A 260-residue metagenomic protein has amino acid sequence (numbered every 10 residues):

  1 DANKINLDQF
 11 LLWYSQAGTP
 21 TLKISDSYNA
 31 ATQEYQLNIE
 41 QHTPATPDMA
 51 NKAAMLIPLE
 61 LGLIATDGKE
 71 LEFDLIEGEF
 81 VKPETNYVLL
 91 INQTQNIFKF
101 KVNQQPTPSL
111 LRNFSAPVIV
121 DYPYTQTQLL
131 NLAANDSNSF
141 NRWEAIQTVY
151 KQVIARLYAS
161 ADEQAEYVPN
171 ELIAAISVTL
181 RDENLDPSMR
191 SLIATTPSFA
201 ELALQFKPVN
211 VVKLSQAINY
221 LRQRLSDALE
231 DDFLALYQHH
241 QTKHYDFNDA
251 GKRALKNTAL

Functional and structural regions predicted by a protein language model:
D1-Q36, A155-S177: Amphipathic alpha-helical substructures
A2-N3, L11-W13, A17, D48-A53 (+5 more regions): Generic structural signal for short, flexible, solvent-exposed coil/loop and linker residues
N6-L7, T19-L110, E230: Beta-strand-rich binding/interaction modules
L7, K101-L260: Long, ordered, helix-rich scaffold segments
L12-W13, K23-S27, Y35, D48-K52 (+8 more regions): Generic detector of ordered, mature protein regions
G18-T21, A45-P47, S139-N141, V153-A155: Flexible loop/turn segments at secondary-structure boundaries
